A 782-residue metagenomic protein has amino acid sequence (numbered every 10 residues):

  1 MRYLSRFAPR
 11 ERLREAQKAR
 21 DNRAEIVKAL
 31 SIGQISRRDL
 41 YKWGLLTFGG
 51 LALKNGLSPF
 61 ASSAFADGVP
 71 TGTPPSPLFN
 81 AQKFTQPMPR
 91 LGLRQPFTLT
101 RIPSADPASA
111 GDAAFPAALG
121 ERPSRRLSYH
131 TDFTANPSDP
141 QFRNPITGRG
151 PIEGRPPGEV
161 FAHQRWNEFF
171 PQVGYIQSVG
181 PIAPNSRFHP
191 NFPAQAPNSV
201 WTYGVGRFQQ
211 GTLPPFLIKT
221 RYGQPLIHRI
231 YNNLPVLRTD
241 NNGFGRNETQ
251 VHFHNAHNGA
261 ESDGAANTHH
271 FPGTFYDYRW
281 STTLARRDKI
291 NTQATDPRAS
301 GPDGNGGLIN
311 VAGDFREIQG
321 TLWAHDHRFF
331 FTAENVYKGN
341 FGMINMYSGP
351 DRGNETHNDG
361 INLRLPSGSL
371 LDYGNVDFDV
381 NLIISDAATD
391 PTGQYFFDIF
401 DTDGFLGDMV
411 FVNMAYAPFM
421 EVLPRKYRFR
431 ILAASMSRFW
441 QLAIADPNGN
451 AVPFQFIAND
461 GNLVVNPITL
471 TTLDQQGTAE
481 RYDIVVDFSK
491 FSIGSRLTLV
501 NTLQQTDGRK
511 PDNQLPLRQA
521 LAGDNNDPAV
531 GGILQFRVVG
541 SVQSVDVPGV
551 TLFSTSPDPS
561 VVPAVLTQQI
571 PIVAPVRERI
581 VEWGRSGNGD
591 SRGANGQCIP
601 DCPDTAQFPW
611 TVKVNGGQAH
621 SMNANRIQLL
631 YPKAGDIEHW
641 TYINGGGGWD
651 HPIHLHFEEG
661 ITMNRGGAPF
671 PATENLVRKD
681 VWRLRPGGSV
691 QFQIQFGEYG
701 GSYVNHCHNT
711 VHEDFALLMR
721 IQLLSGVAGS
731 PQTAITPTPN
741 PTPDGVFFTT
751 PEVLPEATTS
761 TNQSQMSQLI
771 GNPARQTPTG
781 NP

Functional and structural regions predicted by a protein language model:
M1-D39, K54, S62-F65: N-terminal secretory signal peptides
R2-S5, R10, R37, F65-H270 (+7 more regions): N-terminal, post-signal-peptide metal-ligating segments of extracellular/periplasmic oxidoreductases, dominated by
R37-F48: N-terminal export leaders
Q177, H228, D326, I431 (+4 more regions): Divalent metal-coordination and catalytic microenvironments
L234-A266, A388, F439-G461, C602-Q618 (+4 more regions): Extracytoplasmic copper-binding redox domains, predominantly the cupredoxin/blue-copper superfamily
L234-L237, N242-N354, P467-L534, G647-H651 (+1 more regions): Extracellular/periplasmic metallocenter environments
N255-A285, I384-V561, A668-F670: Histidine- and aromatic-rich segments of cupredoxin/plastocyanin-like copper-binding domains
G349-G374, S541-T555, S560, S725-P741: Low-complexity, Pro/Ser/Thr- and charge-rich linker/hinge segments at domain boundaries
